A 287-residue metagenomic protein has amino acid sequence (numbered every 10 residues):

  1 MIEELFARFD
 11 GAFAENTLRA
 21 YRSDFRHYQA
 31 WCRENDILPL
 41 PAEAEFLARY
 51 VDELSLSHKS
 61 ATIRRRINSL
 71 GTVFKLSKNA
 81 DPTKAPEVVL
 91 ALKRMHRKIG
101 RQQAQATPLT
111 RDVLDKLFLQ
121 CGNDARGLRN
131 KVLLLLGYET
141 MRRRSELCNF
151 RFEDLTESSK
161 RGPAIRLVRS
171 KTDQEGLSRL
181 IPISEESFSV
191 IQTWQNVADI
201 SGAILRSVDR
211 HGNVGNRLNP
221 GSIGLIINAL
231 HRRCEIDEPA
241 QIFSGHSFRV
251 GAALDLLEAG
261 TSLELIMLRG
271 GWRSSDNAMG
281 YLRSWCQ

Functional and structural regions predicted by a protein language model:
E3-N16, F25-A104, Q120-N123, P239: N-terminal core-binding DNA-recognition domain of tyrosine recombinases/integrases
Y21, L70, L117, L133 (+6 more regions): Mobile genetic element proteins and their domesticated derivatives, centered on retroelements and DNA transposons
D112-R144: Basic, Lys/Arg- and aromatic-enriched nucleic-acid-binding interface segment
L114, R129-K131, P220, G224 (+1 more regions): Short, leucine-enriched amphipathic alpha-helices that occur as contiguous helical runs
S145-V190: Conserved tyrosine-mediated DNA breakage-rejoining catalytic core shared by Y-recombinases
N149-L155, L257, M267-S274, L282-S284: A short, basic/aromatic helix-end/turn motif that makes direct DNA contacts
T172-T193, A203-N228: C-terminal catalytic core of Y-nucleophile DNA break-rejoin enzymes
I200, G224-L268, S275, Q287: Short, basic (Lys/Arg/His-rich) helix/loop patches that form interaction surfaces in the mid-to-C-terminal regions
